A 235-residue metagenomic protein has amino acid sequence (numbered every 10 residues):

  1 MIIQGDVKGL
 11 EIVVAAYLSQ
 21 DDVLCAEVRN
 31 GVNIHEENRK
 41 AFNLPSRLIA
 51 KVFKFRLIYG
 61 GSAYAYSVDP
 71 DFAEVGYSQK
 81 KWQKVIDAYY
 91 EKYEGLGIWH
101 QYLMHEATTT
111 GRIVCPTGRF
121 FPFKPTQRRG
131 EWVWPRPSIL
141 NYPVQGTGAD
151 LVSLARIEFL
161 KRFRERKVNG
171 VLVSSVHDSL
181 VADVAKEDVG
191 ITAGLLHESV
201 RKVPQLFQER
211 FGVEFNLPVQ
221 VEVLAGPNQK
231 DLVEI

Functional and structural regions predicted by a protein language model:
M1-I235: Conserved catalytic core of nucleotide polymerization and phosphodiester-bond processing enzymes
